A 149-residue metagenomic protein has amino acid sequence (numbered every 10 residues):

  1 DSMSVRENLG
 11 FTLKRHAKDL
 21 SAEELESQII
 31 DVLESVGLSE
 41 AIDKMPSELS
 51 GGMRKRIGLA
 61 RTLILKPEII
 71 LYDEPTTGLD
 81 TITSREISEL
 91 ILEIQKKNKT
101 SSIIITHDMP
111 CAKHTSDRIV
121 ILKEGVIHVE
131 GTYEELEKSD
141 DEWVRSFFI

Functional and structural regions predicted by a protein language model:
A22-E40: Conserved ABC ATPase "signature" region
K44, L65: Conserved signature/switch motifs of ABC ATPase nucleotide-binding domains
M45-L49, M53: Conserved ABC ATPase signature
I70-D73: Catalytic Walker B motif of ABC-type/P-loop ATPase nucleotide-binding domains
R85-K97: Helical segment within the ABC ATPase nucleotide-binding domain
A112-H114: A short, surface-exposed alpha-helical micro-motif characterized by mixed small hydrophobic and charged/polar residues
